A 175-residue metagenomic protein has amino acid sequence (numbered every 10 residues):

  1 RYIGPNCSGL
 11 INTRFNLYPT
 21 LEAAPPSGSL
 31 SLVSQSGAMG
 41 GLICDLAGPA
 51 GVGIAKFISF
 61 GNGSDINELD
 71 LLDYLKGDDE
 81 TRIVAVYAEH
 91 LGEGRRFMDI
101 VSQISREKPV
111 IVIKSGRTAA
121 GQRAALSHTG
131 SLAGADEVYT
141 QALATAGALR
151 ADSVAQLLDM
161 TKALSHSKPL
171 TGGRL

Functional and structural regions predicted by a protein language model:
R1-L175: Catalytic-core regions of core metabolic enzymes, especially those transforming organic acids/acyl-group intermediates
